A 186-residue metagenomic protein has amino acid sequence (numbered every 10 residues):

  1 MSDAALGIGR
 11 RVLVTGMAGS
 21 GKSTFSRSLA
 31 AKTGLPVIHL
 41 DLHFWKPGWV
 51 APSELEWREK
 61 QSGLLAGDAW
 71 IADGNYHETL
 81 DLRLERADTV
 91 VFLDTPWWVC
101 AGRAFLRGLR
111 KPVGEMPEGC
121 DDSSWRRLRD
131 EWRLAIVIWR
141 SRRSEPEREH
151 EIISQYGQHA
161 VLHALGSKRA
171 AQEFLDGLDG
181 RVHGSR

Functional and structural regions predicted by a protein language model:
S2-G7, I136-R186: NTP-dependent small-molecule kinase module
V14: Hydrophobic anchor at the beta1->P-loop junction of P-loop NTPases
A18: The conserved Walker
K22: Conserved lysine of the Walker
F25: Hydrophobic positions on the alpha1 helix immediately C-terminal to the Walker A/P-loop
S28: Active-site signature of alpha/beta-hydrolase-fold catalytic machinery across serine- and Asp/Cys-nucleophile hydrolases
P36-T95: Conserved nucleotide-sensing/catalytic segment adjacent to the nucleotide-binding pocket in NTP-handling enzymes
T95-E145, L178: A glycine- and Lys/Arg-enriched "phosphate-lid" helix/loop adjacent to the NTP-binding pocket of small-molecule kinases
